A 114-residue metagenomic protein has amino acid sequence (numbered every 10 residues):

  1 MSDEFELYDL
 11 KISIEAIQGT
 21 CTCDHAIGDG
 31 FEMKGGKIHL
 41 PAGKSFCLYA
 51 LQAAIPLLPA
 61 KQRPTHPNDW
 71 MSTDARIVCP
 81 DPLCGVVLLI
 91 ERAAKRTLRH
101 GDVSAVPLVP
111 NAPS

Functional and structural regions predicted by a protein language model:
S2-I12: Short, basic/aromatic beta-hairpin or loop at an interaction surface
E15-T20: Short alpha-helix capping/helix-loop boundary micro-motifs
G43-K61: Short, compositionally biased
T65-A112: Short, compact, well-ordered microdomains
